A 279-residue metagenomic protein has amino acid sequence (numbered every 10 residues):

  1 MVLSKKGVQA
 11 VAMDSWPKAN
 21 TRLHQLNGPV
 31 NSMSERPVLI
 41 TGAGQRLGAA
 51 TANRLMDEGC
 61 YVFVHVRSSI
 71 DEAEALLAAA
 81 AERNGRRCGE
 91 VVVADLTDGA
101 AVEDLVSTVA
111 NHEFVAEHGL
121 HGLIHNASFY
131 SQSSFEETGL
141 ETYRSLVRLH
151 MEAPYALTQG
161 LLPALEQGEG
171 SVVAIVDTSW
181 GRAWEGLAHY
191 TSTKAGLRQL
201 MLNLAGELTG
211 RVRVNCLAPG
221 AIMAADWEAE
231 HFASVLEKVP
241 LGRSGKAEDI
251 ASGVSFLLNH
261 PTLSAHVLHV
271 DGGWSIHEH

Functional and structural regions predicted by a protein language model:
G44-Q45: Conserved glycine-rich cofactor-binding loop
C60-E74: Conserved glycine-rich Rossmann-like NAD(P)H-binding loop of the short-chain dehydrogenase/reductase
N126-S131, G273: Conserved NAD(P)H cofactor-binding loop of Rossmann-fold oxidoreductase domains
S134-F135, T142-V147, V235: Substrate-binding pocket helix/loop in short-chain dehydrogenase/reductase
E169-G196, M201-T209, A221: Catalytic loop of short-chain dehydrogenase/reductase
R198, L208-I222, L263-V270: Conserved Rossmann-fold SDR core element
K246-V270, S275: C-terminal substrate-recognition "lid" of short-chain dehydrogenase/reductases
